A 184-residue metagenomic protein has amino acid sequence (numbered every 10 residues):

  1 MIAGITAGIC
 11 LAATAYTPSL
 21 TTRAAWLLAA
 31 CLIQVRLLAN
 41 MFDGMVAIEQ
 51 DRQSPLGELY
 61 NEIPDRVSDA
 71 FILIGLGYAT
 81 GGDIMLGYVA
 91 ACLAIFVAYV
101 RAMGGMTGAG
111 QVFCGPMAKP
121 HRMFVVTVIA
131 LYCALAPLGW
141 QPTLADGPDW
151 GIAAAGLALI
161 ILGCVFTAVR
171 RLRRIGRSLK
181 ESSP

Functional and structural regions predicted by a protein language model:
M1-A30, I72-P184: Hydrophobic alpha-helical transmembrane segments
L32-I74, V100-G104, F166-G176: Acidic (Asp/Glu-rich) catalytic motifs at the cytosolic membrane interface
